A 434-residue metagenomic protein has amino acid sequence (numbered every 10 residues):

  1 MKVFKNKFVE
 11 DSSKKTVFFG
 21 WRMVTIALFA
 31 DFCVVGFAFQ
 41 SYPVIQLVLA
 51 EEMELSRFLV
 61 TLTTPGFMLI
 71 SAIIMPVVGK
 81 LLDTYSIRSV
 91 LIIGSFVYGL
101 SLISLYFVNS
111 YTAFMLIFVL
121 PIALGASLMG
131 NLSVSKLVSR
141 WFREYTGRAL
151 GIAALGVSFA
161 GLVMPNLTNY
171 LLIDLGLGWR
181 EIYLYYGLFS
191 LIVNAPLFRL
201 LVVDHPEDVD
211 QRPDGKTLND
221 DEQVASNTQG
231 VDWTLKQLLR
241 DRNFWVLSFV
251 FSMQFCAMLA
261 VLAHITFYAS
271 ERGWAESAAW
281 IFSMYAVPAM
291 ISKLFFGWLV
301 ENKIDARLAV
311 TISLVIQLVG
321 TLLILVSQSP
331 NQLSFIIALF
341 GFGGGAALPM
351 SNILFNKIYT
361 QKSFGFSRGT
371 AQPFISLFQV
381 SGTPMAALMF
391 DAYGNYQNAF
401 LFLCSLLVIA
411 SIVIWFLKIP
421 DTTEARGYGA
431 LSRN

Functional and structural regions predicted by a protein language model:
R22-R57, I74-V78, M164-P165, V261-T266: Extracytoplasmic
F32, A113-M129, Q332-A346: Hydrophobic core of transmembrane alpha-helices in multi-pass small-molecule transporters, especially MFS/SLC-type
F39-Q46, K236-I291, F296: Extracytoplasmic gate region of multi-pass secondary transporters
I73-Y111: Conserved MFS/SLC helix-loop-helix module at the cytosolic interface between two early adjacent transmembrane helices
I74-S86, K293-D305, F390-D391: Helix-to-loop junctions at the C-terminal end of transmembrane segments in multipass secondary transporters
V119-L155: Cytoplasmic helix-loop-helix junction between adjacent transmembrane helices in 12-TM secondary transporters
A153-P206: Helix-loop-helix hairpin linking two adjacent transmembrane segments in secondary transporters
Y285-A286, F295, N302-L354: C-terminal transmembrane helical hairpin of 12-TM major facilitator-type secondary transporters
